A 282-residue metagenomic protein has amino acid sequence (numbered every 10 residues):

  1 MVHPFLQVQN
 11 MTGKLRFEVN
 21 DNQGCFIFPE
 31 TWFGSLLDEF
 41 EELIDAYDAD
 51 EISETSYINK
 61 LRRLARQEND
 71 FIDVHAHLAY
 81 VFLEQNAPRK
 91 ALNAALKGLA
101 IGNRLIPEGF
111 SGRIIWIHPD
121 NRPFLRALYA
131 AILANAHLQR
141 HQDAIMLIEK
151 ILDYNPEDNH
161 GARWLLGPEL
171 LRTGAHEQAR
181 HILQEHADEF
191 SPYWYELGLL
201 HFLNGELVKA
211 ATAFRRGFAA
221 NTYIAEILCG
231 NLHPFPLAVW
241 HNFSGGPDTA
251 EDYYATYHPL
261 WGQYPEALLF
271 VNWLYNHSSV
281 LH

Functional and structural regions predicted by a protein language model:
M1-D70, H282: Extreme N-terminal leader/anchor segments
F28, R63-Q67, L99-D120, L152-Y154: Flexible helix-coil transition and linker loops at the boundaries of alpha-helical arrays
G34-D45, H77, L125-R126, A130 (+2 more regions): "A position-specific structural signal for the A-helix of alpha-solenoid helical repeats
A49-E51, Q85, L138, T173 (+1 more regions): Structural motif corresponding to the intra-repeat A-B loop/turn of tetratricopeptide repeats
I52-E54, P88, A95, H141 (+2 more regions): TPR-repeat structural position
R89-R104, I145, E149-D158, L171 (+2 more regions): TPR/TPR-like (Sel1-like) alpha-helical repeat modules
L199-H282: Long, ordered, amphipathic alpha-helical scaffolds
